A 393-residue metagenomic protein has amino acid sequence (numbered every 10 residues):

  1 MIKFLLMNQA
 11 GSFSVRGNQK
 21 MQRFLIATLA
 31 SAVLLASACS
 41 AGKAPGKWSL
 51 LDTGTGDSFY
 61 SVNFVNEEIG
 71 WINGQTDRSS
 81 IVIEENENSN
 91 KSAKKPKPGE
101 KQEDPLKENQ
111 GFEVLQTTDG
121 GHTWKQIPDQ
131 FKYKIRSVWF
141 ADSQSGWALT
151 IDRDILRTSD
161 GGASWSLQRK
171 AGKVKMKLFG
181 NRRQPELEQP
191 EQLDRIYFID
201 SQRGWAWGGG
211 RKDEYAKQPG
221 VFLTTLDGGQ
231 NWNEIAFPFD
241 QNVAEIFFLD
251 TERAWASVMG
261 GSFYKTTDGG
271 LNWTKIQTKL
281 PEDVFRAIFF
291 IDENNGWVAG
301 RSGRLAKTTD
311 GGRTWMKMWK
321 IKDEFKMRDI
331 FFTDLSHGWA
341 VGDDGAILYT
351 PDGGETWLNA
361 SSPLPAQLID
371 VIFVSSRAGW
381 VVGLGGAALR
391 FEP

Functional and structural regions predicted by a protein language model:
N8, S14-I26: Bacterial N-terminal signal peptides that target proteins for export
A27-A36: Bacterial N-terminal signal peptides
C39-P393: Residue-level hotspots at or immediately adjacent to binding/recognition sites across diverse folds
